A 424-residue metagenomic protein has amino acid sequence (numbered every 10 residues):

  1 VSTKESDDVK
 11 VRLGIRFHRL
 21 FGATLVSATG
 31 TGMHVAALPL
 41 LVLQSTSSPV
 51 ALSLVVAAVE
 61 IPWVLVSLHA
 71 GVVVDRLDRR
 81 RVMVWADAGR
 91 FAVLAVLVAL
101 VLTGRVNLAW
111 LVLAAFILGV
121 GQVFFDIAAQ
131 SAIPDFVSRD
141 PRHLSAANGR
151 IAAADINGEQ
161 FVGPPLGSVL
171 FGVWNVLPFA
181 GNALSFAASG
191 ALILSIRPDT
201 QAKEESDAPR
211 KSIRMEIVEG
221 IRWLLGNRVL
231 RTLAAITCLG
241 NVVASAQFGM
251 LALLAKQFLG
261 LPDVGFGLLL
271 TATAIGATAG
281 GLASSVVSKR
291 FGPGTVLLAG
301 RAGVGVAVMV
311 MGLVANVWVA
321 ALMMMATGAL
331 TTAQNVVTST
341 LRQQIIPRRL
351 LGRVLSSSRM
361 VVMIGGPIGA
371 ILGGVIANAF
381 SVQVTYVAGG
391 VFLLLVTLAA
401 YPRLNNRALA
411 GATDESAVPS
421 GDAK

Functional and structural regions predicted by a protein language model:
S2-H18, D199-A235, P419-A423: Juxtamembrane intracellular "pre-TM" segments in multi-pass secondary transporters
T3, L65, R76, V82 (+5 more regions): C-terminal transmembrane bundle of multi-pass solute transporters/carriers
S6-V64, R222-T273: Helix-loop boundary and gating motifs at the non-cytosolic
R16, S48-A51, R76, V106-L108 (+7 more regions): Membrane-helix interface segments
R19-V35, V59-V74, D78-V93, W110-V169 (+7 more regions): Substrate-agnostic recognition of the 12-TM MFS/MFS-like secondary transporter fold
F21, A37, S53-V56, M83-V84 (+7 more regions): Hydrophobic/aromatic positions within or immediately flanking transmembrane alpha-helices of multi-pass small-molecule
S47, L102-V106, P134, S138-R139 (+8 more regions): Transmembrane helix-loop junctions in multipass membrane proteins, especially transporters and channels
L108-A115, G119, H143-E204, L269-T271 (+3 more regions): Hydrophobic alpha-helical transmembrane segments
